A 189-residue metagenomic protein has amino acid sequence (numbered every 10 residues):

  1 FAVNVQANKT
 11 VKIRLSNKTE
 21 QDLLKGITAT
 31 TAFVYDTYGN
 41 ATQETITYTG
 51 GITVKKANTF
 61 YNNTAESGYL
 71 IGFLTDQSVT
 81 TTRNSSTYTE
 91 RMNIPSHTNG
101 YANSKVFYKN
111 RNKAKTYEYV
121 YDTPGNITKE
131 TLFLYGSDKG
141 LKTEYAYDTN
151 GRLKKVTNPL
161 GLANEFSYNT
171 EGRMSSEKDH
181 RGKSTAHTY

Functional and structural regions predicted by a protein language model:
F1-N158, L162-D179, K183-Y189: Beta-strand elements of repeat-based all-beta scaffolds
